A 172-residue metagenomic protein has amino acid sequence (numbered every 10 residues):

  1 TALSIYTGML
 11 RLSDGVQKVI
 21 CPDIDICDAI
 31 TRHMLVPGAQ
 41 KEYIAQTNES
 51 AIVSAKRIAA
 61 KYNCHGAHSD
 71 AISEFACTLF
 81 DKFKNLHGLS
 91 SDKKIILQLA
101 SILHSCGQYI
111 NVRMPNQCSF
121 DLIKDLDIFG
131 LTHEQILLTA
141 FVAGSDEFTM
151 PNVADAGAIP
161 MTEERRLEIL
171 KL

Functional and structural regions predicted by a protein language model:
T1-K171: Helical "lid/coupling" subdomains associated with nucleotide-phosphate turnover
